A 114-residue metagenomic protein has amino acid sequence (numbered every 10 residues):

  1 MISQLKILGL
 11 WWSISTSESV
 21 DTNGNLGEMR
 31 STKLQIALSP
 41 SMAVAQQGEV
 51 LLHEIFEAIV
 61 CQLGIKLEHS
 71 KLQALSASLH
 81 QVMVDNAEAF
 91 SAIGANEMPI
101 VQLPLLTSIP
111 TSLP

Functional and structural regions predicted by a protein language model:
M1-Q46, Q62-P114: Metalloprotease/metallohydrolase-associated module, dominated by Zn2+-dependent proteases
E49-C61: Active-site recognition of the HExxH zinc-binding catalytic motif
